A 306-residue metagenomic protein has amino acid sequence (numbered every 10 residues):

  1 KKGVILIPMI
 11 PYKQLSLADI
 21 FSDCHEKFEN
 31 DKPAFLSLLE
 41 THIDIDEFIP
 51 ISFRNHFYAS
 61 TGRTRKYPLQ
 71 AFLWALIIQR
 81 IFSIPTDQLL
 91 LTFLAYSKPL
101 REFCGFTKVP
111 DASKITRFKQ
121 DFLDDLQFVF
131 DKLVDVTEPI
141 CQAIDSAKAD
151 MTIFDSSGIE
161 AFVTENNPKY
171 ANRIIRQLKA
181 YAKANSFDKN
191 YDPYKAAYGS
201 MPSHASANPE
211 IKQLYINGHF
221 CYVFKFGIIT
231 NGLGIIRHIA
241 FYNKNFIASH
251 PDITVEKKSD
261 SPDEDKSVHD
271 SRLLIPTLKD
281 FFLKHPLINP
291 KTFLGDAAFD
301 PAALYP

Functional and structural regions predicted by a protein language model:
K1-F53: Charged, often Cys/His-bearing segments associated with DNA-binding zinc-finger transcription factors
F35-I78, F82: Basic, short loop/linker segments at the boundary and entry of helix-turn-helix/winged-helix-like folds
F82-Q88, I236: Short helix-capping/linker segments at secondary-structure and domain boundaries
T86, D111-K114, V129: Short coil turns linking two alpha-helices in DNA-binding domains
D87-F103, E138: DNA-recognition alpha helix
Q88, T92, S113, K291: Residues within the helices of the helix-turn-helix
C104-D121: Major-groove recognition helix of helix-turn-helix-like DNA-binding domains
R117, D121-A297, P301-P306: Polybasic low-complexity intrinsically disordered regions
